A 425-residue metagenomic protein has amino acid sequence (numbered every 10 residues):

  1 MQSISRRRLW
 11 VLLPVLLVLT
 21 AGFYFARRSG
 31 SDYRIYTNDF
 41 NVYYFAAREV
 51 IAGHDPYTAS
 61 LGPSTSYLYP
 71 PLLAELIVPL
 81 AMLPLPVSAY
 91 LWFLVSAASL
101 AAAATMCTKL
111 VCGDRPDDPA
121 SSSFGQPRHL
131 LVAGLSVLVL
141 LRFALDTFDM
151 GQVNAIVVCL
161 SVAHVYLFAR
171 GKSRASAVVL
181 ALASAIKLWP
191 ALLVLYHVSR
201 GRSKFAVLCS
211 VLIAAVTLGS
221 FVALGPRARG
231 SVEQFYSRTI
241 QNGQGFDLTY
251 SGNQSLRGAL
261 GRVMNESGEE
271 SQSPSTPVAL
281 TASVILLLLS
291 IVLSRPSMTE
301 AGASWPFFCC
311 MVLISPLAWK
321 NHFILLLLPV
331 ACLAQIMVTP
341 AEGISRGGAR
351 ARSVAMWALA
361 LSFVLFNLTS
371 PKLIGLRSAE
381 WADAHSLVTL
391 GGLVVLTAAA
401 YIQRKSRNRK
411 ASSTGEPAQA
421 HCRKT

Functional and structural regions predicted by a protein language model:
M1-A175, R202-F323, N408-K410, E416-A418 (+1 more regions): Primarily membrane-embedded glycan-assembly and transfer machineries that use lipid-linked glycans
Y90-V95, C209-S210, E233-Q234, L327 (+1 more regions): Short alpha-helical "patches" and their helix-cap loops
L167, V194-G201, L333-P340: Solvent-exposed, amphipathic alpha-helical segments
R174-V198, F307-I314: Membrane-interface alpha helices of multi-pass inner-membrane proteins
M311, L326, S362-F366: Residues in well-ordered beta-strands of folded domains
K320-Q335: Hydrophobic/aromatic-rich transmembrane helices and adjacent perimembrane loops
C332-P340, I344-T425: Aromatic-enriched
